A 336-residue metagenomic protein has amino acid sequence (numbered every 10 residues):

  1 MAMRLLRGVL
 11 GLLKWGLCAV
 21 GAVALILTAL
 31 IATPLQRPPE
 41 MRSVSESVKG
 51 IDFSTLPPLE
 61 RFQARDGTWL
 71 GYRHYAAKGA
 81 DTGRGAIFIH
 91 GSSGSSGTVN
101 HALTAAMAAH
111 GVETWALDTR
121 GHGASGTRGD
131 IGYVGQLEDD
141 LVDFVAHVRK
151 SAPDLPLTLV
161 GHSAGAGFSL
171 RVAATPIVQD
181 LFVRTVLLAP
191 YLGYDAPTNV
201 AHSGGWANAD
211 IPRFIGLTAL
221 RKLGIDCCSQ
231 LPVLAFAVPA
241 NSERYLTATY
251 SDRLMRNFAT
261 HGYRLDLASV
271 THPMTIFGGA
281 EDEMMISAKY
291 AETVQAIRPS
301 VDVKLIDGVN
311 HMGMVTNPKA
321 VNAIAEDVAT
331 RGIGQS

Functional and structural regions predicted by a protein language model:
R4-A64, L70-Y75: An N-terminal hydrophobic leader/cap segment in hydrolases
S92-A105, A288: The serine-hydrolase catalytic nucleophile loop
S93-S96, H122-P156: Catalytic nucleophile-loop/oxyanion-hole region of alpha/beta-hydrolase and closely related hydrolase-like folds
M107-G126: Conserved alpha/beta-hydrolase
V186-A196: Active-site nucleophile loop of the alpha/beta-hydrolase fold
V270, I276-G278: Short beta-strand/loop motif that positions the catalytic acidic residue of the alpha/beta-hydrolase fold
A280-M285, M312: Acidic catalytic loop of the alpha/beta-hydrolase fold
V309-K319: Catalytic histidine-centered segment of alpha/beta-hydrolase-like enzymes
